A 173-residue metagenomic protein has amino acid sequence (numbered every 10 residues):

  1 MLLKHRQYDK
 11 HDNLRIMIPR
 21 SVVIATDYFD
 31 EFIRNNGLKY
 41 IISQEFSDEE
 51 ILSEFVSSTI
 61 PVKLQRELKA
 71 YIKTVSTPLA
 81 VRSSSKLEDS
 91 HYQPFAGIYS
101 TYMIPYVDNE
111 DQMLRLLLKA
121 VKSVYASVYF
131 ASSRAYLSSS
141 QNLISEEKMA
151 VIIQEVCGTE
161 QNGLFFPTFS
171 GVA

Functional and structural regions predicted by a protein language model:
M1-A25: N-terminal-proximal low-complexity accessory segments that begin disordered and transition into the first
M1-K10, T59-A173: Conserved mixed alpha/beta core segments that line enzyme active sites in large multi-domain catalysts
L14-R15, E49-E54, I104-V107: Glycine- and acidic
P19, A25, S57-Q65: Generic structural signal for alpha-helix starts
R20-Q44: Terminal amphipathic helices with adjacent charged low-complexity linkers/tails
Y28, E50-I51, G97-I98: A general alpha-helix detector
L38-V56: N-terminal leader/propeptide and maturation segments of large enzyme subunits in energy/redox metabolism and hydrolases
